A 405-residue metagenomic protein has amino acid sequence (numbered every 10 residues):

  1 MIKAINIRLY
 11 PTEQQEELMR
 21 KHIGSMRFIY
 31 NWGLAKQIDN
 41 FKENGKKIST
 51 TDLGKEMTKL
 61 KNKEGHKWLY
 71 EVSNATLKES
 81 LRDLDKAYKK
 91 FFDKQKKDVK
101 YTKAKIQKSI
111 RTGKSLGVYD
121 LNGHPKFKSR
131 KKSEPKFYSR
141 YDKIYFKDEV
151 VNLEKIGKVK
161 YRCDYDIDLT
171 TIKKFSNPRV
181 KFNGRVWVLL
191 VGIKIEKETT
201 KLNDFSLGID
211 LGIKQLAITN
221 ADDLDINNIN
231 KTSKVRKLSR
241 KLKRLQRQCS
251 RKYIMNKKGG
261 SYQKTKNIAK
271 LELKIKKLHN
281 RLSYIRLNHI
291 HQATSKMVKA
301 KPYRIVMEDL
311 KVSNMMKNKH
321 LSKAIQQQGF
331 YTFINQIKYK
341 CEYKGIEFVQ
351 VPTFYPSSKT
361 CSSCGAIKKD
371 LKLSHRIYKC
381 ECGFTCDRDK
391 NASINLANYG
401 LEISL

Functional and structural regions predicted by a protein language model:
M1-L405: Nucleic-acid substrate recognition interfaces
